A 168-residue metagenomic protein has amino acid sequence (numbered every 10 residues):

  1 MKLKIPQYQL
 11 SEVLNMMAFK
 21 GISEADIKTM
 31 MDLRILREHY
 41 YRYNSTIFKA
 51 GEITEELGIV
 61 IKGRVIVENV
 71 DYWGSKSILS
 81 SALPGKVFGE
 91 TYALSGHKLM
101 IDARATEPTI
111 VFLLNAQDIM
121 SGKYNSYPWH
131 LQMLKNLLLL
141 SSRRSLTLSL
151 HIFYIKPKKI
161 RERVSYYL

Functional and structural regions predicted by a protein language model:
M1-L168: Cytosolic regulatory regions built on CNB/CRP/Popeye-like sensor folds
